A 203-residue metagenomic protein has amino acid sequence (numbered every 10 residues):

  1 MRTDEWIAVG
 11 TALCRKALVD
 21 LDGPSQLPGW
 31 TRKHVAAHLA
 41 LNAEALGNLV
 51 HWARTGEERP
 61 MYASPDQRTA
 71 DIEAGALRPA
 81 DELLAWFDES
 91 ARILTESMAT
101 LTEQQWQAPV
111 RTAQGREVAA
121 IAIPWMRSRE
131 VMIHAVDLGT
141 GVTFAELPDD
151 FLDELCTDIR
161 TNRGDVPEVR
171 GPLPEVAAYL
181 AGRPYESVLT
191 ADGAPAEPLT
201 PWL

Functional and structural regions predicted by a protein language model:
M1-E5, H51-E58, T100-L203: Structured surface interface patches that mediate subunit assembly and partner/cofactor docking
M1-I7, G23-N42, A70-L83, R111-R129 (+1 more regions): Alpha-helical scaffold segments that form or flank carboxylate-/histidine-based iron centers
M1-R2, A45-T95, L180, E197-L203: Short, helix-capping/interhelical loops that line the mouth of catalytic, cofactor-, or ligand-binding pockets
M1-V19, A37-T55: Alpha-helical bundle segments that constitute or directly flank the non-heme di-iron/ferroxidase center
T3-A12, R92-T102: An acidic intrinsically disordered interaction segment
G10, F87-S90, R127: Hydrophobic/aromatic residues within well-ordered alpha-helical segments
R15-L18, A43-G47, D88-A99, M132-A135: Structural signal for well-ordered, non-membrane alpha-helices
D20-G23, T140: Preference for short coil/turn "hinge" residues that link or interrupt alpha-helices
